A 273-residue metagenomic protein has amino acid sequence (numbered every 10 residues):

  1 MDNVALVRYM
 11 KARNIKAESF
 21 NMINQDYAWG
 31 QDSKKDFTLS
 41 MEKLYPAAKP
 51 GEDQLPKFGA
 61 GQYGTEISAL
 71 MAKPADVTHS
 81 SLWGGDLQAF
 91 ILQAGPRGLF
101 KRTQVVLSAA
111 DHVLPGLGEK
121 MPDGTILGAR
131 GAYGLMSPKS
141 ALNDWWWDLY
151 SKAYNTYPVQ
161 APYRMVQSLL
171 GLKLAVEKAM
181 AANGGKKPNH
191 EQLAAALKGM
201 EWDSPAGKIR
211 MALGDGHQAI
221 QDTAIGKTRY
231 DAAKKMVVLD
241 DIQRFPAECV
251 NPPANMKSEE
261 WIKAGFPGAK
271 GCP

Functional and structural regions predicted by a protein language model:
M1-P96, M136-A141, W145: Extracellular/periplasmic Venus flytrap/periplasmic-binding protein
D2, S33, W83-D86, R164-G171 (+3 more regions): Catalytic-loop motifs flanking and including active-site residues across diverse enzymes
L6, M10, S168-V176: Buried hydrophobic packing segments
N14, M71-K73, R97-K101, G118-M121 (+2 more regions): Extracellular/periplasmic catalytic domains that process cell-envelope and extracellular macromolecules
Q25, S108-A110, Y230: Cofactor-binding loop segments of dinucleotide-utilizing enzymes, especially the Rossmann-like FAD- and NAD(P)+-binding
A94-Q167, E177-N183, V238-G271: Extracellular/periplasmic periplasmic-binding protein-like sensory domains
K152-P162, K173-C249: Segments of small-molecule ligand-sensing domains
